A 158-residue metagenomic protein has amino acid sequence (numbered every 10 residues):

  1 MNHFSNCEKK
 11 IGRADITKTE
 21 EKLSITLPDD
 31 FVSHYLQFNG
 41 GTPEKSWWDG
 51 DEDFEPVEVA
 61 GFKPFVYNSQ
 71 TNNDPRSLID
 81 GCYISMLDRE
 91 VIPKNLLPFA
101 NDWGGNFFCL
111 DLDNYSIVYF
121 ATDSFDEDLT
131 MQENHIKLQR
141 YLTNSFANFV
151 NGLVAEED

Functional and structural regions predicted by a protein language model:
M1-G104, V154-D158: A surface-exposed partner-binding patch
N101, L112, T122: Active-site donor-binding loop signature of nucleotide-sugar glycosyltransferases
N106-D111: Short, surface-exposed beta-strand/loop micro-motifs that present aromatic residues
V118-S124: Catalytic Cys-His active-site segments of thiol-dependent hydrolases/isopeptidases
S124-N148: Compact, glycine/acidic-enriched structural inserts
